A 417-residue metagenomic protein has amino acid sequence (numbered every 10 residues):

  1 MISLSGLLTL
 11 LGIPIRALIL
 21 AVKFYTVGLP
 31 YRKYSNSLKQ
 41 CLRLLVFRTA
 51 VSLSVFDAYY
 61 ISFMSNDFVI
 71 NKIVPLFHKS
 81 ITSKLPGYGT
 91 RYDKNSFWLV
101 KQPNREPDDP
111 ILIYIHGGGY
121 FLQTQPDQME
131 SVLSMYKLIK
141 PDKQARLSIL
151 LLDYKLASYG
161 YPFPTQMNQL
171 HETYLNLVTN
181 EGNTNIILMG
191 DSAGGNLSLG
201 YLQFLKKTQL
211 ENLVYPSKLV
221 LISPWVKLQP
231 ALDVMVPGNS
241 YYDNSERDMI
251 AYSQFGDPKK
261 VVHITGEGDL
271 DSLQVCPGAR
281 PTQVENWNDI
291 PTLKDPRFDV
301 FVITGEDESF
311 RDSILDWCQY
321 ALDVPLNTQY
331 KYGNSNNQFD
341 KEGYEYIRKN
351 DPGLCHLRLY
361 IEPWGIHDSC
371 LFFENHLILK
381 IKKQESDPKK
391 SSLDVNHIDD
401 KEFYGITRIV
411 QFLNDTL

Functional and structural regions predicted by a protein language model:
M1-K101, L417: A glycine/proline-hinged amphipathic helix-loop "lid/cap" segment that gates access to hydrophobic ligand pockets
I2-S5, I115, N168, T179-I186 (+1 more regions): Alpha/beta hydrolase fold serine-hydrolase catalytic domain that processes acyl esters and thioesters
N95, L99-Q144: Short, surface-exposed "cap/lid" segments of acyl-processing enzymes
F97, L150, R358-E362: General small-molecule cofactor/ligand-binding pocket signal
I111-I113, L150, F301: Conserved beta-strand elements of the Class I
G119, Y154-S158, V226, I366: Alpha/beta-hydrolase active-site loop signature
S131, A145-N185: Catalytic nucleophile-loop/oxyanion-hole region of alpha/beta-hydrolase and closely related hydrolase-like folds
G190, G194-S198: Gly/Ala-rich beta-loop-alpha elbow adjacent to hydrolase catalytic centers
